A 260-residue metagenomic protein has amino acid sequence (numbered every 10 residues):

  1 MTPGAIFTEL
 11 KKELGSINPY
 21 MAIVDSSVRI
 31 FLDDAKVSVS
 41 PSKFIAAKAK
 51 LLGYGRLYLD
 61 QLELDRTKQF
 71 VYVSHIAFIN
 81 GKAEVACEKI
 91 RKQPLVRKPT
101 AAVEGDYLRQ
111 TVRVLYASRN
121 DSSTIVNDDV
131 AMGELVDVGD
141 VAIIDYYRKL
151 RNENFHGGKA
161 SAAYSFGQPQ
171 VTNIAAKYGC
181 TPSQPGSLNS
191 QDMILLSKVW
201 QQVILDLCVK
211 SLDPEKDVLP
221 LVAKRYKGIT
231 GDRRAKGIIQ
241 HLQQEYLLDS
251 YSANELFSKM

Functional and structural regions predicted by a protein language model:
M1-I90, A175-M260: Extended intrinsically disordered or low-complexity regions, especially N/C-terminal cytosolic tails and loops, rather
V85-P182: Flexible secondary-structure boundary motifs
